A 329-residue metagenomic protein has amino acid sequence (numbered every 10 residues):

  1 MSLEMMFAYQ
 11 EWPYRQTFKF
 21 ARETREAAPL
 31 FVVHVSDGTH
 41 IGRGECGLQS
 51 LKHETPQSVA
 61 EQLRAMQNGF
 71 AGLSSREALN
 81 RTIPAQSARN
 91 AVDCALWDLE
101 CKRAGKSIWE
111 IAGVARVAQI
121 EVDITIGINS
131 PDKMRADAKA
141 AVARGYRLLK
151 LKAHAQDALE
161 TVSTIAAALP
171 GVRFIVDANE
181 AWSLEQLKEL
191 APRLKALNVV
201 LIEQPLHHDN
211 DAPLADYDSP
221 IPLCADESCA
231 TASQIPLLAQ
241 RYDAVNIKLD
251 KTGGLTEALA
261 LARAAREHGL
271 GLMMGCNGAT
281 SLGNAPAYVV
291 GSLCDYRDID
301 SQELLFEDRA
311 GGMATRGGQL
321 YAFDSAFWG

Functional and structural regions predicted by a protein language model:
M1-F174, A181-K188, P192-A196, R309-G329: N-terminal capping/lid subdomain adjacent to the active-site entrance of alpha/beta enzymes
Q10-W12, G127, S228, S301-L304: Residues that form or immediately flank small-molecule/cofactor binding pockets and catalytic motifs
L151, Q156-A285, V289-S292, D300 (+1 more regions): Catalytic core of soluble alpha/beta enzymes
Y296: Anaerobic metallocofactor- and corrinoid-dependent redox/one-carbon enzyme cores, especially those from methanogenesis
